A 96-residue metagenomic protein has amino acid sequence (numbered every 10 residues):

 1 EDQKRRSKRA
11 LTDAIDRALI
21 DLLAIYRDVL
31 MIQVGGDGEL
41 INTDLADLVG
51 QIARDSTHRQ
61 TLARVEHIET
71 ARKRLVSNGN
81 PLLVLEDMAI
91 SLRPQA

Functional and structural regions predicted by a protein language model:
E1-S56, R72, V76, L83-L92: AAA+ P-loop NTPase domains with strong preference for DNA replication initiators and clamp-loader complexes
R54-E66: Short glycine/proline-rich, acidic loop/turn segments that cap or connect secondary-structure elements
R64-E66, I90-R93: Terminal low-complexity regulatory extensions
